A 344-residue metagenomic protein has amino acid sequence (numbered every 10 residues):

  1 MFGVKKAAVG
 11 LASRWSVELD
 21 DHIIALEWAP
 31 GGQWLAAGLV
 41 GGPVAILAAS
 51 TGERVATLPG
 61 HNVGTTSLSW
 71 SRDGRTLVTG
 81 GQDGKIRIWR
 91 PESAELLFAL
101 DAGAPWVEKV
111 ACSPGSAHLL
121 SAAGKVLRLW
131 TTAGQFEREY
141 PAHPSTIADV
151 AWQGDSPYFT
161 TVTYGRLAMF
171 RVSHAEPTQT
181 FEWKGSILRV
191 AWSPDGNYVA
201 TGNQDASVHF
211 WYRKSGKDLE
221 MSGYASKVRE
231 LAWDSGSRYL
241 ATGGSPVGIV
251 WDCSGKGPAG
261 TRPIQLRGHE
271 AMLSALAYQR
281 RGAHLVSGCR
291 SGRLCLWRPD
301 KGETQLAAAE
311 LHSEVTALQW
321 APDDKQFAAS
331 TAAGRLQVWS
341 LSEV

Functional and structural regions predicted by a protein language model:
M1-V344: WD40-repeat beta-propeller superdomains and closely related acidic/aromatic-rich repeat-like regions
